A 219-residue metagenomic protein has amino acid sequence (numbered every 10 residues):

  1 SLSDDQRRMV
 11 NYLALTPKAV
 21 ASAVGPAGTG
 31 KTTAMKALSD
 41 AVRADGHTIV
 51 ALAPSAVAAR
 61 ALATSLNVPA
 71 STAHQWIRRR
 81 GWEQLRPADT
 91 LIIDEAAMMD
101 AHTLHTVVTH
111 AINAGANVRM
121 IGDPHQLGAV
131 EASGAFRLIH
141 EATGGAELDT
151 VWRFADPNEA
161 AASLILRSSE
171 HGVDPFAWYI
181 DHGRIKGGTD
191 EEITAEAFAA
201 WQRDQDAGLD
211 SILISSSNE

Functional and structural regions predicted by a protein language model:
S1, R7-Y12, P17, A21 (+3 more regions): Conserved helicase motor core of P-loop NTPases
L15, D40, A44, T64 (+2 more regions): Short, well-ordered alpha-helices that flank and scaffold nucleotide-derived cofactor binding pockets
A19-A23, I49, D89-I93, V118 (+1 more regions): Generic beta-sheet signal
P26, P54, S216: P-loop (Walker A) phosphate-binding loop of NTP-binding proteins
P26, W76, P124: Residue-level "edge-of-site" marker
A27-G28, A96: The conserved Walker
A34, L38: Hydrophobic positions on the alpha1 helix immediately C-terminal to the Walker A/P-loop
D45-H110, A114, L138, D149-W152 (+1 more regions): Conserved P-loop NTPase motor core of helicases/translocases
